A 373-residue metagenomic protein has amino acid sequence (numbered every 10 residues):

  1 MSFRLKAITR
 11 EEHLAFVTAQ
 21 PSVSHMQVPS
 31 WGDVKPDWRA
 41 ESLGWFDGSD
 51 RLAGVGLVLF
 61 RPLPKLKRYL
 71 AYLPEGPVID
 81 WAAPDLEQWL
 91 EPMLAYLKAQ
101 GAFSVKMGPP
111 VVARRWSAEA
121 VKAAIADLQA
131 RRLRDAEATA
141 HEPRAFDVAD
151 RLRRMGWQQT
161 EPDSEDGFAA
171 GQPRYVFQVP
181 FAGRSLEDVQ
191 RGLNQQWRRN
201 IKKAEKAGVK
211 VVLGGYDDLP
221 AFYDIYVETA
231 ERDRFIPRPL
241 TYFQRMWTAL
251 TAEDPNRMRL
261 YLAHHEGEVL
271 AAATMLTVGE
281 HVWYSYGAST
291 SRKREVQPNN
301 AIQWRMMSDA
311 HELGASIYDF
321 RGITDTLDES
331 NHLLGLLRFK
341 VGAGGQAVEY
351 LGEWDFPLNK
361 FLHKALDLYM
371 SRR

Functional and structural regions predicted by a protein language model:
F3-L66, V111-R114, A140-P143, W157-R294: A conserved beta-strand-loop-helix scaffold within acyl/acetyltransferase catalytic domains
L52, R68-A118: Glycine-rich, N-terminal phosphate-binding loop and its surrounding beta-alpha-beta segment
L70-Y72, S104, V176, H281 (+1 more regions): Structural preference for beta-strand elements that scaffold enzyme active sites
P74, K106-G108, P180, S285 (+1 more regions): A cross-family glycoside hydrolase active-site/sugar-binding cleft signature
P74-A82, R134-T139, R294: The substrate-binding groove and active-site-proximal loops of carbohydrate-active enzymes, especially glycoside
A82-A83, A138, Q190, I236 (+3 more regions): Flexible, glycine- and charge-enriched loops at secondary-structure boundaries
E91-P92, R245-K364: Aromatic (often tryptophan-rich) hydrophobic motifs at membrane interfaces
V112, W116-R184, S316-R373: Active-site/acyl-donor-binding loops of N-acyltransferases
